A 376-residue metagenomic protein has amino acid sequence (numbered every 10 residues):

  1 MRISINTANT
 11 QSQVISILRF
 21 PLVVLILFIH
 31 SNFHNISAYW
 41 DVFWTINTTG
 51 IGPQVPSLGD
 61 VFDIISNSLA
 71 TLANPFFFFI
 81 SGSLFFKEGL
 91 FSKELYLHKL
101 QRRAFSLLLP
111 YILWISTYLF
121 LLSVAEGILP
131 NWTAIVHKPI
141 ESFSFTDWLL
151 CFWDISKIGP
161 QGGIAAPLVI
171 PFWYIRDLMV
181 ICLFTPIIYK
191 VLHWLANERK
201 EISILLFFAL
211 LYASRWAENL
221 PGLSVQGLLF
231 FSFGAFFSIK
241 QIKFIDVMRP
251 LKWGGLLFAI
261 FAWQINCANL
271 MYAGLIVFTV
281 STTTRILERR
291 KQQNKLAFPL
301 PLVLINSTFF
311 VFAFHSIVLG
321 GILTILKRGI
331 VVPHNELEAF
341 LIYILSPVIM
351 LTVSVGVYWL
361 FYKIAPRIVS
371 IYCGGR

Functional and structural regions predicted by a protein language model:
M1-F207, P333-R376: Membrane-cytosol interface segments of multi-pass membrane proteins, especially ER/Golgi lipid-handling enzymes
S4, L223-F310, S316-I344: Alpha-helical transmembrane segments and terminal signal-anchor/GPI-anchor hydrophobic tails, characterized by long
Q13, F62-P75, G162-D177, S214-S232 (+2 more regions): Interfacial loop-to-helix transition and helix-capping segments at the boundaries of transmembrane helices
V24-S31, L205-E218, W253-A268, I317: Aromatic-anchored segments of alpha-helical transmembrane domains
I128-I158, E218-N219, L223-G255: Alpha-helical transmembrane segments of multi-pass integral membrane proteins, characterized by long hydrophobic
F184-H193, N197-K240: Loop-centered beta-sheet repeat module
S281-R285, A313, L319, M350-K363: C-terminal transmembrane-bundle signature of multipass membrane proteins, characterized by strong activation on
V311-F314, S370-Y372: Conserved active-site loop/cleft motifs that coordinate metal ions or position small ligands
